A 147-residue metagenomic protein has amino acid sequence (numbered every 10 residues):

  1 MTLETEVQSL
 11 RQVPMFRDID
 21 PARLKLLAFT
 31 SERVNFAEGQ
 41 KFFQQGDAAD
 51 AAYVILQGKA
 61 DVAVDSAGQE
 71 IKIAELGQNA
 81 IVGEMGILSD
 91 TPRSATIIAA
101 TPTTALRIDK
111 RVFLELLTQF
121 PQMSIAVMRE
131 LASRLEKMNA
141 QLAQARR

Functional and structural regions predicted by a protein language model:
M1-R147: Cytosolic regulatory regions built on CNB/CRP/Popeye-like sensor folds
